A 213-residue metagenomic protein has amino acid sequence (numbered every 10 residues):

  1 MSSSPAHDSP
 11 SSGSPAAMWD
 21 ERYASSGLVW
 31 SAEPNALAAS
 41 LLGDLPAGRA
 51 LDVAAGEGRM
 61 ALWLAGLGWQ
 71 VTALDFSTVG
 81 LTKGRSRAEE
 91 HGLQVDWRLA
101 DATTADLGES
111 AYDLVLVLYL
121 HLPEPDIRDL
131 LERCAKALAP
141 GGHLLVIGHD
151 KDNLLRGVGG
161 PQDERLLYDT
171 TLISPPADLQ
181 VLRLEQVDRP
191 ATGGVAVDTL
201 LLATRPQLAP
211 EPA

Functional and structural regions predicted by a protein language model:
M1-L45, D152: Conserved class I S-adenosyl-L-methionine
G48-G56: Conserved class I S-adenosyl-L-methionine
S77-V79: Conserved SAM/SAH-binding beta-strand->alpha-helix loop
E90-A102: Conserved SAM-binding strand-loop segment of SAM-dependent methyltransferases
A105-L114: A short acidic, Gly/Pro-enriched loop at the edge of an enzyme's catalytic core that lines a small-molecule cofactor
D113-I127: A short SAM/SAH-binding and catalytic strip from SAM-dependent methyltransferases
R128-P140: A short glycine-rich, Lys/Arg-flanked "PGG" loop and its adjoining helix->strand segment in the class I
L145-I173: Conserved class I S-adenosyl-L-methionine
